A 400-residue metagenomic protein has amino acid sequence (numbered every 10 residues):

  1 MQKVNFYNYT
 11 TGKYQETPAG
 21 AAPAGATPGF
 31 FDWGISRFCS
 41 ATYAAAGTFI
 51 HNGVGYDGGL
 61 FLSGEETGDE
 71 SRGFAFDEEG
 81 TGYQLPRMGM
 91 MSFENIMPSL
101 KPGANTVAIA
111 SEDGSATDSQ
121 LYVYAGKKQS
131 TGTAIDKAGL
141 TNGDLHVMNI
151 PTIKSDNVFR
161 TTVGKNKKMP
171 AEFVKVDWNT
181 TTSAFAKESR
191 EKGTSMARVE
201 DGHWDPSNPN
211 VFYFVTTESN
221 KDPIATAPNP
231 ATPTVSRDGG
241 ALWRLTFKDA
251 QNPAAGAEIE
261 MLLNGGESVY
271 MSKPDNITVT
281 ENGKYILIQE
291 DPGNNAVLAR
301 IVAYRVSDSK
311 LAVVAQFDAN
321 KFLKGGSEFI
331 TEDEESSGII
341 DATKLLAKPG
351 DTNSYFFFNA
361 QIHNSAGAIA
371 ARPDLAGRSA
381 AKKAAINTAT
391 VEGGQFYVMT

Functional and structural regions predicted by a protein language model:
M1-T400: Conserved small-residue
